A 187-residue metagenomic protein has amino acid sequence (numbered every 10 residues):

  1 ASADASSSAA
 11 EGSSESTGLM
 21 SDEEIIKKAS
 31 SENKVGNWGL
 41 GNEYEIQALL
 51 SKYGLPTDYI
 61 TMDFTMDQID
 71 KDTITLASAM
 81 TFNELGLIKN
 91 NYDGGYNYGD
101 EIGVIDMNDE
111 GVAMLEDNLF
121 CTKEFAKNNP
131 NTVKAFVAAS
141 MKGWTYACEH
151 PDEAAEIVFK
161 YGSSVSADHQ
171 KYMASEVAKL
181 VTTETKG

Functional and structural regions predicted by a protein language model:
A1-A29: Short, low-complexity disordered leader/linker segments with a strong preference for bacterial N-terminal type II
S21-I25, N42-L49, T65, E84 (+4 more regions): Stable alpha-helical elements in mature extracytoplasmic
E23, S31, M114-T132: A bilobed periplasmic-binding-protein/Venus flytrap-type ligand-binding module shared by bacterial periplasmic
K27-N91, D109-E116: Bilobed "Venus flytrap"/periplasmic-binding protein-like clamshell domains and structurally analogous long
D93-G99, A167-K171: Short helix-coil transition/hinge motifs at the ends and kinks of transmembrane helices, capturing the brief
Y96-F125, V137, E176-L180: Periplasmic-binding protein-like
N128-G187: Secondary-structure end/capping motifs
